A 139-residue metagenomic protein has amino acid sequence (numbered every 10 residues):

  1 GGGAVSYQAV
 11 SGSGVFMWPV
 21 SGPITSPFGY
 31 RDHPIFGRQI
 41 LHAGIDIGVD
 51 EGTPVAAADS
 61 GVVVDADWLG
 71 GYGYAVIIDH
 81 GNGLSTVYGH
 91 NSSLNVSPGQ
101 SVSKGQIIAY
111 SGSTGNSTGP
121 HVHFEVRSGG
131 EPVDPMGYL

Functional and structural regions predicted by a protein language model:
G1-G12: Alpha-helical oligomerization segments with coiled-coil/rod-like character
G12-L139: Catalytic cores of peptidoglycan-degrading enzymes
